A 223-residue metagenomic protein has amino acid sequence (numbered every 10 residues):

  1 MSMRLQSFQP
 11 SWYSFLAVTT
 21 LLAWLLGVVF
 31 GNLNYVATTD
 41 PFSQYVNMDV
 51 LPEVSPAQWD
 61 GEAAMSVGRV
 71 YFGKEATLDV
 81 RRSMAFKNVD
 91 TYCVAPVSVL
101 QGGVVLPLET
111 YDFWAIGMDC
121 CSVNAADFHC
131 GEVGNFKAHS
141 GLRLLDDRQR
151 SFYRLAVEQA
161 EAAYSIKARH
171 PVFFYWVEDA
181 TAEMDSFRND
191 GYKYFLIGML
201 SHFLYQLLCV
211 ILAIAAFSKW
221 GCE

Functional and structural regions predicted by a protein language model:
M1-E223: OB-fold and OB-like single-stranded nucleic-acid-recognition modules and their adjacent interaction interfaces
